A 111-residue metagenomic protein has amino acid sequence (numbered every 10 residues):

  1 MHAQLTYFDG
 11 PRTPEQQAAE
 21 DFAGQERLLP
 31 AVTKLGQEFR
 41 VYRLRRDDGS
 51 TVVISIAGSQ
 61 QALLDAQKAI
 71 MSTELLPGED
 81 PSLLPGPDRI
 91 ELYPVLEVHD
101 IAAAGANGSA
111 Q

Functional and structural regions predicted by a protein language model:
M1-V52, I56-T73, P81-Q111: Short S/T/G/P-rich N-terminal loop/turn motif that feeds into the first structured element of a domain
